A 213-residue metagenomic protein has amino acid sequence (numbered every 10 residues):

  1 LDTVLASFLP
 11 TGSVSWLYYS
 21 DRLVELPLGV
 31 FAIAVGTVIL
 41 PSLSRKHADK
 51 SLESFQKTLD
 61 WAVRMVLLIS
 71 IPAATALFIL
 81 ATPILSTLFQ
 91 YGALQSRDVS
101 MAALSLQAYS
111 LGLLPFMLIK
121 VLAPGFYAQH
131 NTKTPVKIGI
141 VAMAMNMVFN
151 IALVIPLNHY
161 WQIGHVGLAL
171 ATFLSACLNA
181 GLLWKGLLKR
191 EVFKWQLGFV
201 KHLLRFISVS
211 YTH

Functional and structural regions predicted by a protein language model:
L1-Y211: Membrane-embedded alpha-helical bundles of multi-pass transporters/translocases, especially carrier/permease families
